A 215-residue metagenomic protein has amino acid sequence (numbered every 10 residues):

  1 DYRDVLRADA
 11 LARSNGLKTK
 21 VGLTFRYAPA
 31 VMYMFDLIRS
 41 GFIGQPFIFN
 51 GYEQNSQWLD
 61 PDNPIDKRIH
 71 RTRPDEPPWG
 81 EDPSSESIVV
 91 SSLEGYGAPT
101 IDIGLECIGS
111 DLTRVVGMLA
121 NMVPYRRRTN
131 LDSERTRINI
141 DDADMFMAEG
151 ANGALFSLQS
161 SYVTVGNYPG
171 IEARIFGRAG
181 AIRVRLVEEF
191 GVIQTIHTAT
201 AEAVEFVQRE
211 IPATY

Functional and structural regions predicted by a protein language model:
D1, T19-V21, N50, L158 (+1 more regions): Hydrophobic residues in well-ordered beta-strands that form the structural core
D1-L17: Rossmann-fold NAD(P)-binding glycine/threonine-rich loop
N15-K20, F25-R137: Predominantly a Rossmann-like dinucleotide-binding segment in NAD(P)-dependent oxidoreductases
E53, L119, G150, S160-Y162: Short beta-strand segments enriched in hydrophobic/aromatic residues within well-folded beta-rich domains
H70-T72, G80, E106, R127-R137 (+4 more regions): C-terminal glycine/acidic-rich active-site capping loop/insertion
A98, Q159-Y168: Glycine-rich phosphate/pyrophosphate-binding beta-alpha loops
S110, N139-I140, A154, N167-I171: Glycine/proline-rich active-site loop of Rossmann-fold NAD(P)-dependent oxidoreductases
S110-G117, L155-L158, A181-R185: Acidic/polar loop patches that form or flank catalytic/metal-binding clefts of enzymes that bind anionic ligands
